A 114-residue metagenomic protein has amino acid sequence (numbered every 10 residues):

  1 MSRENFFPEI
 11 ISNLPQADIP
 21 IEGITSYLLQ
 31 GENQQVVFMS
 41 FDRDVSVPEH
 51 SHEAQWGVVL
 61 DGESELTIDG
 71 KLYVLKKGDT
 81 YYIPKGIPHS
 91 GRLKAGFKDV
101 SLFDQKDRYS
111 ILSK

Functional and structural regions predicted by a protein language model:
M1-N33, V37, L112-K114: A short, N-terminal "cap"/entry segment at the start of jelly-roll beta-barrel domains of the cupin/DSBH fold
Q35, E63-E65, L72, P88 (+1 more regions): Structural motif
Q35-S51: Conserved short histidine dyad/triad with adjacent acidic residue
R43, E53-E65, D69: Glycine- and acidic-residue-biased ligand/ion/polar-headgroup-sensing regions
L60-D61, K76-K77, A95: A cytosolic small-molecule/anion-sensing beta-strand core signal
G70-K85: Short acidic-glycine-tyrosine-enriched beta hairpin
K85-Y109: Ligand-binding loop in jelly-roll beta-barrel domains
